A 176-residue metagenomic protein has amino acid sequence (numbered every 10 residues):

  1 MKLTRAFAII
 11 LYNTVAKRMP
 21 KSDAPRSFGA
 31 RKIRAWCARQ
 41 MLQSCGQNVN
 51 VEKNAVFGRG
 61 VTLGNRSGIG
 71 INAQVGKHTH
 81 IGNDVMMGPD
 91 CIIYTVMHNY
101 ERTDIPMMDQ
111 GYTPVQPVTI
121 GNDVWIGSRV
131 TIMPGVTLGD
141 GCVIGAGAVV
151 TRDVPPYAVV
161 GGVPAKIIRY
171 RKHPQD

Functional and structural regions predicted by a protein language model:
M1-M41, Q47, N99-T103, D123 (+2 more regions): Terminal amphipathic alpha-helical/low-complexity segments used for targeting or macromolecular assembly
F28-A35, V56-G64, G68-V136, V163-P164 (+1 more regions): Flexible, glycine/small-residue-enriched loop-and-beta-strand segment within the central core of proteins
R66, G141, A158: Catalytic-loop signature of eukaryotic-like protein kinases
H98, G139, P155-Y157: Short conserved catalytic/interaction loops centered on acidic-Pro-aromatic/His motifs
G127-V143, A148-R152: Beta-rich strand-turn-strand
A148, P156-A158, K166: Glycine-centered loop/turn positions within well-structured domains that cap or flank conserved ligand/cofactor-binding
